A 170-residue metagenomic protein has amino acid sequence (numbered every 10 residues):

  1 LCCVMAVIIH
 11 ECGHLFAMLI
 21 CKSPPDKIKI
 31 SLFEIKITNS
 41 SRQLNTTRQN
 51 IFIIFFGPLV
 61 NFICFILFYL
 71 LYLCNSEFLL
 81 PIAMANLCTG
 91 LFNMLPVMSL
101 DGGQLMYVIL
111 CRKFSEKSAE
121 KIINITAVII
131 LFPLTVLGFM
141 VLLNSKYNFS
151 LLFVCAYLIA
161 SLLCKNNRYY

Functional and structural regions predicted by a protein language model:
L1-Y170: Hydrophobic transmembrane alpha-helices and their immediate loop junctions in multi-pass integral membrane proteins
